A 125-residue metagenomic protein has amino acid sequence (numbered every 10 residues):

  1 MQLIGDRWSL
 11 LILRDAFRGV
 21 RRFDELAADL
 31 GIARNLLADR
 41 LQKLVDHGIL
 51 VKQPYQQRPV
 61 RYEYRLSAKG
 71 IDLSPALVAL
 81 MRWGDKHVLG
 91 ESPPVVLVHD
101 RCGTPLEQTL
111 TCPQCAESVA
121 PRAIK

Functional and structural regions predicted by a protein language model:
M1-L3, L41, R65: Basic, helix-initiating cap at the start of DNA-binding domains
M1-L36: N-terminal helix-turn-helix DNA-binding core of bacterial DNA-binding proteins
G5, Q56-A79: Basic, amphipathic "hinge/linker" alpha-helix immediately C-terminal to the N-terminal HTH DNA-binding motif
L10, H47, A76-H87: Alpha-helical linker/hinge and terminal dimerization helices associated with HTH transcriptional regulators
R21-L26, L41, L73-A76, W83 (+1 more regions): Extended, folded domain segments that form the structural surfaces/walls around functional sites
F23, A27-Y55, P59: Canonical helix-turn-helix DNA-binding module
D29, E63-R65, V98: Short aromatic/hydrophobic contact patches that present stacked aromatics for nucleic-acid/ligand binding
R82-K125: C-terminal regulatory/oligomerization modules of transcriptional regulators
